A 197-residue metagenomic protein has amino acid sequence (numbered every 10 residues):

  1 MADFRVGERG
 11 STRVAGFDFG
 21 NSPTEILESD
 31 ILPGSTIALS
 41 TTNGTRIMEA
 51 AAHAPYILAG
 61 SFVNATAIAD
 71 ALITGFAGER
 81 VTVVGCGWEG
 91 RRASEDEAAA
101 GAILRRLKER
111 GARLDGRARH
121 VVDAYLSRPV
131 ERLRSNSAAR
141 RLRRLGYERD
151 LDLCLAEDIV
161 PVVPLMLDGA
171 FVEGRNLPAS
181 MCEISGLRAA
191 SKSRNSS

Functional and structural regions predicted by a protein language model:
M1, V14-D18, A67-L72: Short, charged, surface-exposed secondary-structure boundary motifs
D3-T12: A short aromatic-anchored loop/beta-hairpin motif
V6, L39-T41, V84-C86: Short beta-strand segments
G10-S11, N43-G44, W88-E89: Short glycine-rich anion-binding loops that position phosphate/pyrophosphate groups of nucleotides and phosphorylated
D18-T42, R46, A50-Y56, S94-S197: Long, charged alpha-helical interface segments
I37, T42-V81: Hydrophobic, well-structured mid-protein blocks that either form specific transmembrane helices
S61, R80-W88, G111: Glycine-rich anion-binding loop/nest that anchors nucleotide
V83-A99: Phosphate/ribose-phosphate-bearing ligand recognition and processing surfaces, centered on ADP-ribose/NAD(+/P+) systems
